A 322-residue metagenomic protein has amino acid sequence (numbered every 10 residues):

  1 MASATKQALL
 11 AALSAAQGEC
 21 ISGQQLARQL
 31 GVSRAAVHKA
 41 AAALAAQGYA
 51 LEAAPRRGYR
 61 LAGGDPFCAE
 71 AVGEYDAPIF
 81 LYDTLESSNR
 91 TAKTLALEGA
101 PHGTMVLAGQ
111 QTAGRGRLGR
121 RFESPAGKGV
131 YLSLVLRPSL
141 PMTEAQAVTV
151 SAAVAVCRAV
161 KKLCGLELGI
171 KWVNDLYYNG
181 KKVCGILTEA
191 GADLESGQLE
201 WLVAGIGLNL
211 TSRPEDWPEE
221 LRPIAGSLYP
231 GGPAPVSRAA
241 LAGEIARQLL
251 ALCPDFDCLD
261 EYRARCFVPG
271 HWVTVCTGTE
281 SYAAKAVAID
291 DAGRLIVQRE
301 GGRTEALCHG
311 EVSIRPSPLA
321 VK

Functional and structural regions predicted by a protein language model:
A2-K161, K182-C184: N-terminal lobe of the biotin/lipoate ligase/transferase fold
A2-S33, L140-L168, Y178-K322: Long, positively charged amphipathic alpha-helical accessory segments at protein N-termini or as interdomain linkers
E52, L168-G169: A local structural micro-motif
D83, I170-W172: Short loop/edge segments at beta-strand edges and connector loops that shape dinucleotide/nucleotide cofactor-binding
